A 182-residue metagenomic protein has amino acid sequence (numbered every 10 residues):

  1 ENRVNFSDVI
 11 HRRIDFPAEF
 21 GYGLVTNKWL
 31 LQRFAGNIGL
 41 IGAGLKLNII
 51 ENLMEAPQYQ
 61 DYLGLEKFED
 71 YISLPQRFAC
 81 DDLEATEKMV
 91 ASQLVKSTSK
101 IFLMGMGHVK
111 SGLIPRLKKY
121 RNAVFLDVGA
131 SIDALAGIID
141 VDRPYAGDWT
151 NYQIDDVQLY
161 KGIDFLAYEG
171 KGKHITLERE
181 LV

Functional and structural regions predicted by a protein language model:
E1-L65: Electropositive, gly/pro-rich neighborhoods at or near active sites that engage anionic ligands
N27-L31, A91, I114-K118: Short amphipathic alpha-helical segments and helix-helix/interface helices
N37, K100-I101: Structural motif
I41, K46-S97: Conserved nucleotide-cofactor-binding alpha/beta core module
G42-L47, L103-G112, I132-D133: Gly/Ser/Thr-rich loops at beta-strand to alpha-helix junctions that form or flank small-molecule/cofactor-binding
Y59, L94, I101, I163-L166 (+1 more regions): Extended hydrophobic/Leu-rich segments
V109-V182: C-terminal functional extensions of proteins
